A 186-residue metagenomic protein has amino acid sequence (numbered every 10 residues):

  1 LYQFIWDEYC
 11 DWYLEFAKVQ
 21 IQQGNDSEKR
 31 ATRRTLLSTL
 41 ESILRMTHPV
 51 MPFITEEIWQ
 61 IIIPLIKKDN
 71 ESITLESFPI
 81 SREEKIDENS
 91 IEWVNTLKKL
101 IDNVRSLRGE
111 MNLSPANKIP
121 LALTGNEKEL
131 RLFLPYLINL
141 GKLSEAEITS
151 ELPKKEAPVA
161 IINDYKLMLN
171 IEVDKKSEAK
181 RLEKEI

Functional and structural regions predicted by a protein language model:
Y2-I186: Feature 926 captures the class I aminoacyl-tRNA synthetase adenylation module centered on the KMSKS loop
